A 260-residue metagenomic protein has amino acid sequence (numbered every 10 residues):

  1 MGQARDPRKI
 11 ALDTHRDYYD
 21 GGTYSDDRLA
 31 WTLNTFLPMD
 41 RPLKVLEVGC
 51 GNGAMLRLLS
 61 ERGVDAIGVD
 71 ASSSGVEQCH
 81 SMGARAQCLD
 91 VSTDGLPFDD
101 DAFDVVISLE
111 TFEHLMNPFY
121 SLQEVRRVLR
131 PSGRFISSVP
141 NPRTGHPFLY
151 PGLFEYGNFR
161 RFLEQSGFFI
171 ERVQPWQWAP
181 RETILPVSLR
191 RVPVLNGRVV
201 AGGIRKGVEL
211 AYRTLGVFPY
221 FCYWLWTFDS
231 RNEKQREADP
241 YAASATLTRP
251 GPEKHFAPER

Functional and structural regions predicted by a protein language model:
M1-D99, V105-L109, F119-L122, G152-G157 (+2 more regions): Conserved N-terminal segment of class I S-adenosyl-L-methionine
E110-H114: A short His-aromatic
F119-P131: A short glycine-rich, Lys/Arg-flanked "PGG" loop and its adjoining helix->strand segment in the class I
G133-V139: Conserved beta-strand signature within the Rossmann-like core of class I S-adenosyl-L-methionine
P140-G145, P175-A179: Short "lid" loop at the C-terminus of a central beta-strand within the Rossmann-like core of SAM-dependent
R143-F162: Acceptor-substrate binding/catalytic loop of class I
F159-W176: A SAM-dependent methyltransferase catalytic signature shared across enzymes that methylate proteins
R172-K206, G216-W226, D239-A242: Conserved catalytic loop of SAM-dependent methyltransferase domains
